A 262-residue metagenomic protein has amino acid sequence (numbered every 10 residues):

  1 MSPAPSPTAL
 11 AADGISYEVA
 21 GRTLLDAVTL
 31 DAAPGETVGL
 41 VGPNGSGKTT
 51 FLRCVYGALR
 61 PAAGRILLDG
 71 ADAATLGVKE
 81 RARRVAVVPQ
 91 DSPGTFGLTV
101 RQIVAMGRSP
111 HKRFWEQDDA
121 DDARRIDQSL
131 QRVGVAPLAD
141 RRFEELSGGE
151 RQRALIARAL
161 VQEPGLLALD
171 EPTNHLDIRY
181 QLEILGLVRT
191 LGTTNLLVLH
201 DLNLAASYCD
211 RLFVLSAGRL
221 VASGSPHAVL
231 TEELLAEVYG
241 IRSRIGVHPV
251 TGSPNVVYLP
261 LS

Functional and structural regions predicted by a protein language model:
V41-P43: The feature captures the beta-strand-to-loop junction immediately N-terminal to the Walker
Y56: Helix-to-loop junction immediately C-terminal to a conserved catalytic motif
G64-D72, R81: Conserved ABC transporter NBD signature motif
E116-Q117, R142-L146, E150: Conserved ABC ATPase signature
V161-G165: A short, proline-enriched helix->beta-strand linker immediately N-terminal to the Walker B motif in ABC-type P-loop
L167-E171: Catalytic Walker B motif of ABC-type/P-loop ATPase nucleotide-binding domains
E232, A236-S262: ABC ATPase nucleotide-binding domains
